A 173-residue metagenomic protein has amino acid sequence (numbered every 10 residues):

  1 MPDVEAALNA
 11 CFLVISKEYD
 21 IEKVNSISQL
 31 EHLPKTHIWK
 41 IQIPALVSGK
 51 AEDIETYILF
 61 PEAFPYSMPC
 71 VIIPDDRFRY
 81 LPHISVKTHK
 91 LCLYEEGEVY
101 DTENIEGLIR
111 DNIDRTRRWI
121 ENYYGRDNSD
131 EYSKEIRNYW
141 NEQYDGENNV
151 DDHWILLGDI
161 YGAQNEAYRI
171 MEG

Functional and structural regions predicted by a protein language model:
M1-H32: Generic start-of-chain signal for non-secretory N-termini
D3-C11, M68-I72, D76-Y139: Glycine-centered motif in EGF-like
I21, N25-Y94, G107: Compact alpha/beta protein-protein interaction domains typified by the UBC
P34-I38, Y132-D145: Defense-system signaling and execution modules centered on TIR/cGAS-STING-like, death/scaffold domains and their
Q143-G173: Short Lys/Arg-enriched alpha/beta "domain-start" segment
